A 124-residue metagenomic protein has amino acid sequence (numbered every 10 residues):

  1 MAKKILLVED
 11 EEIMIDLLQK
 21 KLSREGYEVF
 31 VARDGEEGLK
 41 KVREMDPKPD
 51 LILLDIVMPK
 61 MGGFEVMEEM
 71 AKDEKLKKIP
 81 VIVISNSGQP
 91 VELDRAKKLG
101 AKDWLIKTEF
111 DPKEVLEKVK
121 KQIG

Functional and structural regions predicted by a protein language model:
E9: Conserved acidic carboxylate
D16-R24: Charged docking surfaces used in two-component/phosphorelay signaling
V31-L51: Acidic, metal-coordinating helix/loop segments flanking the phosphotransfer/catalytic sites of two-component signaling
D34-E37, G62-E68: Acidic catalytic/metal-coordinating carboxylates
D55, S85: Active-site residues of response regulator receiver
M58: Receiver (REC) domain active-site loop signature in two-component systems and cognate sites in sensor histidine kinases
T108-V119: C-terminal output helix
